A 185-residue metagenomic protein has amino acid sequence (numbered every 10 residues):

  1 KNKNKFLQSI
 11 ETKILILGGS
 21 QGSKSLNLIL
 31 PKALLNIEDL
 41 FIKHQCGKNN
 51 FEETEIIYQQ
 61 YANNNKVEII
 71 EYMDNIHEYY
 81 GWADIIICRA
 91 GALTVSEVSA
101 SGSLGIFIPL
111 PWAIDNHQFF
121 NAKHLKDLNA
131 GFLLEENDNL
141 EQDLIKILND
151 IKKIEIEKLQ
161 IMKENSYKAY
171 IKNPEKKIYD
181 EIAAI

Functional and structural regions predicted by a protein language model:
K3-C88, F119-A122, L134-D143: Donor-nucleotide binding loops and adjacent catalytic segments primarily of GT-B fold Leloir glycosyltransferases
Y72, A92, L110-I114, D138: Short, acidic/turn-prone active-site loops that include or flank metal/cofactor- and phosphate-binding residues
G81-S96, S103-L104: Acidic donor-binding loop of glycosyltransferase active sites
C88, L104-D115: Short hydrophobic beta-strand element within catalytic cores of glycosyltransferases and related nucleotide-activated
G102, F119-G131: Acidic, glycine-centered active-site loop in nucleotide-sugar glycosyltransferases
L128, F132-E157: C-terminal "capping" alpha-helix adjacent to the active site of nucleotide-linked donor transferases in cell-envelope
E157-K172: A short, well-ordered alpha-helix in the C-terminal region of glycosyltransferases
I171-I185: C-terminal alpha-helical cap of glycosyltransferases
